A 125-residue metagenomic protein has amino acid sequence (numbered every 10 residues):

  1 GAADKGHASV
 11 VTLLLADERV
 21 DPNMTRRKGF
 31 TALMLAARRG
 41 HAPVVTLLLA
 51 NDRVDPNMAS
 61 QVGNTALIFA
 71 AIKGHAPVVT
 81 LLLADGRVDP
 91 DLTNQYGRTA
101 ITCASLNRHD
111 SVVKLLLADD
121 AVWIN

Functional and structural regions predicted by a protein language model:
G1-H7, L35-H41, F69-H75, C103-H109: Ankyrin repeat A-helix N-terminal signature
G6-L15, H41-L49, H75-A84, H109-L117: Ankyrin repeat structural motif
A16, M24, L35-A36, A50 (+2 more regions): Intrinsically disordered, low-complexity regions enriched in serine, threonine, proline and polar/charged residues
R27-K28, Q61-V62, Q95-Y96: Ankyrin repeat start-site detector
T31-M34, N64-F69, R98-T102: Ankyrin repeat (ANK) core detector
